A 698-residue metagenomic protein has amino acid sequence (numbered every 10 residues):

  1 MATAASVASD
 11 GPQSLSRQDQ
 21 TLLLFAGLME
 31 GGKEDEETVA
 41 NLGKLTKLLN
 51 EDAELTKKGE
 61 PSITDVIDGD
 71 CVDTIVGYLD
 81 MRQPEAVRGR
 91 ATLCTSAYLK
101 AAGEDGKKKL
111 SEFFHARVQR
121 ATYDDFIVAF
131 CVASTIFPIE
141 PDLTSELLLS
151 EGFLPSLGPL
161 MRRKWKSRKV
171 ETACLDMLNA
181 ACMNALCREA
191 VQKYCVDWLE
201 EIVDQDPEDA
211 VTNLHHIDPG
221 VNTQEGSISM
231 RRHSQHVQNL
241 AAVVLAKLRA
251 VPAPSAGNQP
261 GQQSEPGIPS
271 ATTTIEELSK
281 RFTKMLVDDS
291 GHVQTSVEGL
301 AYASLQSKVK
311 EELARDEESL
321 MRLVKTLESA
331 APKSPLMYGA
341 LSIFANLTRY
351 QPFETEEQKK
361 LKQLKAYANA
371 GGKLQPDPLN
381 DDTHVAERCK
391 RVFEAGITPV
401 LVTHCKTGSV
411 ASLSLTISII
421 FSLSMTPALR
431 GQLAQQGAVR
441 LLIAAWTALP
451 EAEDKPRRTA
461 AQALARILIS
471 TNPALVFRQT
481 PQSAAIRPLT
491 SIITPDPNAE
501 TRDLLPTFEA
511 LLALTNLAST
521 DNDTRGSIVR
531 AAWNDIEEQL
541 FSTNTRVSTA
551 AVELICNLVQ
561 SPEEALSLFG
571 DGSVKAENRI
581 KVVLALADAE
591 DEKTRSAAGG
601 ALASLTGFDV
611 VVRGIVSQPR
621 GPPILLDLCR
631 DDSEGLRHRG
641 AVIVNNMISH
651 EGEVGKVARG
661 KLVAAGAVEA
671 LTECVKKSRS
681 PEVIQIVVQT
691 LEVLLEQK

Functional and structural regions predicted by a protein language model:
A2-S9, V39-K58, G77, A86-A102 (+15 more regions): Alpha-helical solenoid repeat architecture
A5, Q20-T273, T283: Long amphipathic alpha-helical scaffold regions
S14, E54-D65, K100-K108, E140-L148 (+13 more regions): Flexible loop/turn segments at the boundaries of HEAT repeats in alpha-solenoid HEAT proteins
R17-L22, T64-D73, E104-H115, E146-P155 (+10 more regions): Core helices of alpha-solenoid repeat scaffolds
L28-M29, D204-S234, E276, L327-L336 (+4 more regions): Acidic, Ser/Thr- and Gly/Pro-rich intrinsically disordered linkers and low-complexity segments that flank or connect
E34, Q83-P84, A121-T122, K164-S167 (+11 more regions): Short inter-helical turns and helix N-cap capping residues of alpha-solenoid HEAT/ARM repeat scaffolds
L341-V400: Acidic, serine/threonine- and proline-enriched intrinsically disordered linkers and terminal tails in large eukaryotic
A484, T524-S527, S542, S567 (+3 more regions): C-terminal interaction modules of eukaryotic adaptor/scaffold proteins
